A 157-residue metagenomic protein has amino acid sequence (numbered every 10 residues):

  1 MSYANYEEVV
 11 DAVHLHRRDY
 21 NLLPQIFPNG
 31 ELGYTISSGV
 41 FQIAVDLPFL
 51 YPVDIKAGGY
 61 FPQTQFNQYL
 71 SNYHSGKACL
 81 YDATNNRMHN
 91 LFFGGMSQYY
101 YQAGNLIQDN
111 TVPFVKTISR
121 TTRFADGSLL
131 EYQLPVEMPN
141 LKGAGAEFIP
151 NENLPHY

Functional and structural regions predicted by a protein language model:
M1, L47-F61, N105-G127: Beta-propeller blade signature
M1-L47: Loop-centered beta-sheet repeat module
M1-V13, I55-Q68, G127-Q133: Blade-edge beta-strand/turn elements of extracellular beta-propeller and related beta-sheet repeat scaffolds
D11-H14, F41-A44, N67-Y69, A103-V112: Short consensus segments that form the blades of beta-propeller domains, in both extracellular/periplasmic
V13-G30, S71-H89, E147-Y157: Structural signature of eukaryotic scaffold interfaces centered on beta-propeller domains
P24, F41-I55, Q65-F66, S71 (+1 more regions): Beta-sheet-dominated scaffold domains
G33-Q42, L91-G104: Glycine-centered tight turns/hairpins at beta-strand boundaries that repeat across beta-rich repeat domains
L106-Q108, K116-Y157: C-terminal structured domain segments
